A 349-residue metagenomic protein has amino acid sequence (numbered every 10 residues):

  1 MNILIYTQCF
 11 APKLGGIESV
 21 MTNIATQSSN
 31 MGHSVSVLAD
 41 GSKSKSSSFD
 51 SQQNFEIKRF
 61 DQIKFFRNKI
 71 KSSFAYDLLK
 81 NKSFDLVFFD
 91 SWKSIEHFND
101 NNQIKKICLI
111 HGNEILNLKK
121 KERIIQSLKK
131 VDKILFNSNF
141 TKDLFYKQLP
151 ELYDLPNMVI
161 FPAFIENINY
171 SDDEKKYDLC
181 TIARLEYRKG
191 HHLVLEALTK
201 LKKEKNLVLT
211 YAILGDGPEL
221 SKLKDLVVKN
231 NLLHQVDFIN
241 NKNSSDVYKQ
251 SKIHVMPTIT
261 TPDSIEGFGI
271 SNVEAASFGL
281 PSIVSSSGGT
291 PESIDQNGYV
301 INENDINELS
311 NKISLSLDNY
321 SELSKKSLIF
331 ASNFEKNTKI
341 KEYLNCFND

Functional and structural regions predicted by a protein language model:
L4, L135, S171-K189, L195-L198: Conserved donor-binding/catalytic core segment of Leloir-type glycosyltransferases
F89-S94: Short His-centered aromatic/hydrophobic patch
G112-N113, T141, V159-N169, P218: Short beta-strand->alpha-helix junction loop in the catalytic core of nucleotide-activated group-transfer enzymes
N167-N169, N304, E308, D318-N348: A charged, aromatic-enriched C-terminal amphipathic alpha-helix characteristic of glycosyltransferases across folds
S221-K242: Nucleotide-activated donor-binding/catalytic signature segment of Leloir-type glycosyltransferases, i.e., the conserved
K249-S264, L280: Acidic donor-binding loop of glycosyltransferase active sites
N272, S277, P281-V284: Short hydrophobic beta-strand element within catalytic cores of glycosyltransferases and related nucleotide-activated
S286, D295-N307, I313-Y320: Conserved acidic donor-binding segment of nucleotide-sugar-dependent glycosyltransferases
